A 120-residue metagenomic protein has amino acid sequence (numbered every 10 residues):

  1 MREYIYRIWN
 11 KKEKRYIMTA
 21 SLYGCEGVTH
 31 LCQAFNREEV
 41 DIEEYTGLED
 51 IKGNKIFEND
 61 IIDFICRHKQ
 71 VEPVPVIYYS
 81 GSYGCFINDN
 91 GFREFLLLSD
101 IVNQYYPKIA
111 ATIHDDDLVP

Functional and structural regions predicted by a protein language model:
M1-P120: Secondary-structure transition motif
